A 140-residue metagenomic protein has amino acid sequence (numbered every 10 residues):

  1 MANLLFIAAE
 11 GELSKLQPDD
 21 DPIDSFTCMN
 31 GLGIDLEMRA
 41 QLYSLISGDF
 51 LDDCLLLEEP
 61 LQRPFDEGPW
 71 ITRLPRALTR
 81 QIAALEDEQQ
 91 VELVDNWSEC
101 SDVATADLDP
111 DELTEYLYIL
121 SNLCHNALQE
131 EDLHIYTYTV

Functional and structural regions predicted by a protein language model:
M1-N122, N126-E130, Y138-V140: Acidic (Asp/Glu-rich) sequence patches and key acidic residues that form negatively charged surfaces used
I135: Conserved GNAT acetyl-CoA-binding A-motif
